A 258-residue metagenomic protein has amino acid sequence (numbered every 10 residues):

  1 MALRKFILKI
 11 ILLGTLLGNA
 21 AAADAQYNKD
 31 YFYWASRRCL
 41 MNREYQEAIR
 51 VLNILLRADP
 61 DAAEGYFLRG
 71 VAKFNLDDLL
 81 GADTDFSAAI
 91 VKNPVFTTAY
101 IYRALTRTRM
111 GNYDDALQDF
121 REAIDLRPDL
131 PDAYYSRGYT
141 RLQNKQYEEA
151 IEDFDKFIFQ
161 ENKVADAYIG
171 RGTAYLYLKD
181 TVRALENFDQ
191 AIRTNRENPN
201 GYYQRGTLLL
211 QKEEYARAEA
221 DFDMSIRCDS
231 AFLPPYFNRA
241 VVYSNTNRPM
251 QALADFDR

Functional and structural regions predicted by a protein language model:
N28-D30, A63-E64, T97-T98, P131-D132 (+3 more regions): Helix-start (N-cap) detector for alpha-helical repeat units in TPR-like alpha-solenoids, especially tetratricopeptide
M41-N42, N75, R109, Q143 (+4 more regions): Register position in tetratricopeptide repeats
